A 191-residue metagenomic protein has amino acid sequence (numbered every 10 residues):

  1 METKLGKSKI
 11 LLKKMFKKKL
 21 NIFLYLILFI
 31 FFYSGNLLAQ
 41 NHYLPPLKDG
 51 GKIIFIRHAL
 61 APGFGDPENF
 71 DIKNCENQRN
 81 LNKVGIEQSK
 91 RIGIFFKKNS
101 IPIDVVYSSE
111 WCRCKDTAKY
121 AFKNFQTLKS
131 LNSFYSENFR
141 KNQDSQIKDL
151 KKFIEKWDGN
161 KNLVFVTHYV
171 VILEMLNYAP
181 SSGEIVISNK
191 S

Functional and structural regions predicted by a protein language model:
M1-K14: N-terminal amphipathic/basic-hydrophobic helices that include classical n-h-c signal peptides and signal-anchor
L11-L24: Bacterial N-terminal signal peptides that target proteins for export
Q40-N138, Y178-V186, K190: Active-site-proximal alpha-helix that buttresses catalytic centers in soluble enzyme cores
V84-Q88, N142-D149: Soluble or luminal CAZymes and related metallo-dependent hydrolases
L131-K141, I147, I154: All-alpha RGS (Regulator of G-protein Signaling) helical domain and cognate RGS-like helical scaffolds
K151-S191: Active-site-adjacent alpha-helix immediately C-terminal to a catalytic or transition-state-stabilizing loop
